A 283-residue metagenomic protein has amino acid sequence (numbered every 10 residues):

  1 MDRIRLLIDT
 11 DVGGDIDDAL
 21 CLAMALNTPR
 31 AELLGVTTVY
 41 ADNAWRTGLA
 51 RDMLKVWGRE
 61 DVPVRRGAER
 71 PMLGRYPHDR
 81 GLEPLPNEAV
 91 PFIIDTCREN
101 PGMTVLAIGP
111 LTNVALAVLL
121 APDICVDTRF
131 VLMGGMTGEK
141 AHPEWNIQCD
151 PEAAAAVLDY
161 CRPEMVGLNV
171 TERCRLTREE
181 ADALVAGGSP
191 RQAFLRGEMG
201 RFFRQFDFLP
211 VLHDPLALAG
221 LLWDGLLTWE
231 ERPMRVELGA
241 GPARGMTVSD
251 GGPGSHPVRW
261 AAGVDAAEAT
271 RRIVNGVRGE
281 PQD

Functional and structural regions predicted by a protein language model:
D2-G48, G74-R178: Active-site histidine-anchored catalytic micro-motif
D2-R3, A44-E99, T104, G241 (+2 more regions): Metal-dependent C-N hydrolase catalytic cores
D2-R3, I8, L20-N27, E32 (+3 more regions): Conformational coupling and interaction surfaces
T37, L54-W57, R70-P71, V126 (+5 more regions): Short, surface-exposed, charged/polar-biased interaction segments
V56-G58, F130, E139, G188-S189 (+1 more regions): Short, intrinsically disordered/low-complexity patches at protein termini and at juxtamembrane boundaries
R65-E69, M133, V166-L168, G239: Conserved beta-strand termini and adjacent loop/short-helix elements that scaffold enzyme active sites in alpha/beta
